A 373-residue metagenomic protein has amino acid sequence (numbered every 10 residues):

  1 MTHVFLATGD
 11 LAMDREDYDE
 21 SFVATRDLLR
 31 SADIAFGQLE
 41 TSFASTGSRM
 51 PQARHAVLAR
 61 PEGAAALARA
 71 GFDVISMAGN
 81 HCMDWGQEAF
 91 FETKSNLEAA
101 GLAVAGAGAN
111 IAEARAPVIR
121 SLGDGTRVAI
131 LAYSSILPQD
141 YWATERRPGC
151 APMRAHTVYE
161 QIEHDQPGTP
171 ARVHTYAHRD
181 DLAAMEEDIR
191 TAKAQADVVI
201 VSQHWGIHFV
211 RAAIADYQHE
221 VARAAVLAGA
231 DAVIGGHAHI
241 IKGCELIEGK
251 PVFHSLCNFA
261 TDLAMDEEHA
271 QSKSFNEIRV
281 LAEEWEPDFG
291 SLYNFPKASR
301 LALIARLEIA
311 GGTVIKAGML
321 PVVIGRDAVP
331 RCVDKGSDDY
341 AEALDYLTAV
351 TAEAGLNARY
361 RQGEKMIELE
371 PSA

Functional and structural regions predicted by a protein language model:
M1-A373: Acidic, metal/ion-coordinating pockets
